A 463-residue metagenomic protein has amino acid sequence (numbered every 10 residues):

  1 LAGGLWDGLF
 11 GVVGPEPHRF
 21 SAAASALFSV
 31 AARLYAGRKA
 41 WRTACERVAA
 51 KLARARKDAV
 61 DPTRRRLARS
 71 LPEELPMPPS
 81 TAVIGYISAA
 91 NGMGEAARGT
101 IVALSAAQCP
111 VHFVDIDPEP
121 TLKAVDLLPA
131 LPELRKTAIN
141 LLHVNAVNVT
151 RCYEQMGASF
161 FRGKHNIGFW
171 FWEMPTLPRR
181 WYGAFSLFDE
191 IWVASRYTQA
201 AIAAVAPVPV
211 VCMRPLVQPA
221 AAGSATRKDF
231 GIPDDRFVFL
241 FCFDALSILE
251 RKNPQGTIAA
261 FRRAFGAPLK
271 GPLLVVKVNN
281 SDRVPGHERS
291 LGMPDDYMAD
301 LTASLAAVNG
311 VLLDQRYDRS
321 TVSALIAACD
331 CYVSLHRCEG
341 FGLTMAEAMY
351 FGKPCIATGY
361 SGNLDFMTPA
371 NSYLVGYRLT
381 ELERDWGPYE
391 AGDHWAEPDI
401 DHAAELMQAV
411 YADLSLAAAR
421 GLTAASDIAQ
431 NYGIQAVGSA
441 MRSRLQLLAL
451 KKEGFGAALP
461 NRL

Functional and structural regions predicted by a protein language model:
R64-P72, A82-I84, V102, H112-A201 (+1 more regions): Extended catalytic core of nucleotide-activated donor transferases of GT-like folds
A82, P233-K252, I258-R262, L274-V276: Conserved donor-binding/catalytic core segment of Leloir-type glycosyltransferases
S281-D282, G286-S323: Nucleotide-activated donor-binding/catalytic signature segment of Leloir-type glycosyltransferases, i.e., the conserved
Y332-V333: A short hydrophobic beta-strand element within the catalytic core of glycosyltransferases that build diverse glycans
R337: Aromatic "clamp/platform" in nucleotide-sugar-dependent glycosyltransferases that forms part of the donor/acceptor
P354-A357, M367, N371-G376: Short hydrophobic beta-strand element within catalytic cores of glycosyltransferases and related nucleotide-activated
R378-L416: C-terminal "capping" alpha-helix adjacent to the active site of nucleotide-linked donor transferases in cell-envelope
H402, A409, L416-Q430, L447: A short, well-ordered alpha-helix in the C-terminal region of glycosyltransferases
